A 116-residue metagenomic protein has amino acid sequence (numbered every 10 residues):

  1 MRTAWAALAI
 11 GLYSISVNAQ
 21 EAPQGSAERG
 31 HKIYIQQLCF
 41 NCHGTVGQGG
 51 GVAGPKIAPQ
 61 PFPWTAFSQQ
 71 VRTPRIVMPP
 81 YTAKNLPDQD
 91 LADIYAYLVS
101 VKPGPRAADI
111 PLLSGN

Functional and structural regions predicted by a protein language model:
R2-L8: Sec-dependent signal peptide recognition, specifically the positively charged N-region followed immediately by
L8, F40, G49, W64-T65 (+2 more regions): A broad, structure-centric signal for solvent-exposed, well-ordered loop/edge residues that line or flank functional
S14-S16: N-terminal signal peptide c-region/cleavage motif recognized by signal peptidases
Q20-S26, Q36-Q37, T45, P80-N116: Flexible coil segments in periplasmic/lumen-exposed cytochrome c-class electron-transfer proteins
A27-I35, N41, T45-P80: Gly/Gly-Pro-rich "capping" loops immediately C-terminal to redox-active cysteine motifs in periplasmic/lumenal
